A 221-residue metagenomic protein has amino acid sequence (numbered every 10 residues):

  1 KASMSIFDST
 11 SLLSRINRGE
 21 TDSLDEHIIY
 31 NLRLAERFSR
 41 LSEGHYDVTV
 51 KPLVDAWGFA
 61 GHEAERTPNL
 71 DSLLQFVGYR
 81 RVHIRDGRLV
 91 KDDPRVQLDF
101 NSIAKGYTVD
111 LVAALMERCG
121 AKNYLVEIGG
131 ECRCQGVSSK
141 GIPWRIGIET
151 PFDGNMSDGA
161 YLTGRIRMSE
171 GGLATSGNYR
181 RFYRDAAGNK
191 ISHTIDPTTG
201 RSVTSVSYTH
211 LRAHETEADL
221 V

Functional and structural regions predicted by a protein language model:
K1-E215, V221: Mature catalytic core of soluble alpha/beta enzymes
